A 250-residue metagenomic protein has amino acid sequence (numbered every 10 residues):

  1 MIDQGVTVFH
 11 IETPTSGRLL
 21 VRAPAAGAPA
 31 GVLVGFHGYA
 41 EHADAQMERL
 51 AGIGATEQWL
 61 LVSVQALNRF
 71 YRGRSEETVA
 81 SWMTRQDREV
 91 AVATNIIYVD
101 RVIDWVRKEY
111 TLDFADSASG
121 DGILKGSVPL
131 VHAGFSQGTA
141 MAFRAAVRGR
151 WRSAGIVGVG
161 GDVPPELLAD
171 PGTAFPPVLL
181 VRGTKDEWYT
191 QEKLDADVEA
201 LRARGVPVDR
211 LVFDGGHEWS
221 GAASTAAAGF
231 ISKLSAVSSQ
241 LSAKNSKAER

Functional and structural regions predicted by a protein language model:
F9-D116, I123-K125: Serine-hydrolase catalytic machinery in alpha/beta-hydrolase-like enzymes
G38, S136, D162, T184 (+1 more regions): Residue-level signal for short, function-critical loop segments
Q65, A133, V157-G160, V181 (+1 more regions): Alpha/beta-hydrolase-fold catalytic nucleophile elbow
K108-V128, S235-R250: Intrinsically disordered, low-complexity terminal tails and inter-domain linkers enriched for S/T/G/P/D/E
V128-F175: Primarily recognizes the serine-hydrolase "nucleophile elbow" in alpha/beta-hydrolase and SGNH/GDSL folds
L179-R182, D186: Short beta-strand/loop motif that positions the catalytic acidic residue of the alpha/beta-hydrolase fold
Q191-S239, K247-R250: C-terminal catalytic histidine-bearing segment of alpha/beta-hydrolase fold enzymes
